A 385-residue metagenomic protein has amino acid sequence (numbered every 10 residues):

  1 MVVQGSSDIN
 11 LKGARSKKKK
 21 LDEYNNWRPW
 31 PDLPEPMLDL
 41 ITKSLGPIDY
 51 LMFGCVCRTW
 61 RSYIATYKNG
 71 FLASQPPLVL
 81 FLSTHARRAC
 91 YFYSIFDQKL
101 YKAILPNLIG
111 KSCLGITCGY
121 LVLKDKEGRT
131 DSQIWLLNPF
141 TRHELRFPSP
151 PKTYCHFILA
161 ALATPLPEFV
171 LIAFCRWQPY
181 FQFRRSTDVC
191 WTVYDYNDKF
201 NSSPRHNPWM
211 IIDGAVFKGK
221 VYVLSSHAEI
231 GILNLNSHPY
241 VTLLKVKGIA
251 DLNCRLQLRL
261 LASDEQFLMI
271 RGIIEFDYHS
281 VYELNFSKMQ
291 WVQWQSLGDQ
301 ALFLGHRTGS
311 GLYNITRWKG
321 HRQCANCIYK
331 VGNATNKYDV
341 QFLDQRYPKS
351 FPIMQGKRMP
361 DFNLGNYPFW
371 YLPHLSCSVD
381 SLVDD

Functional and structural regions predicted by a protein language model:
M1-L33, L40, D384-D385: CRL adaptor-proximal regions
W27-L33, P77-F81, G119-L123, W370 (+2 more regions): Tryptophan-centric aromatic hotspots in well-structured domains and transmembrane helices
E35, Y50-N69: Short helix-loop-helix/strand-helix junction enriched in hydrophobic and basic residues
A65-R88, N107-G119, L123-K124: Beta-strand-rich domains and repeat architectures in extracellular enzymes and scaffolds, especially beta-propellers
Y67-L72, C113-T117, Y154-E168, M210-F217 (+3 more regions): Structural signature of eukaryotic scaffold interfaces centered on beta-propeller domains
Y93-I95, Q182-V189, D277-M289, V340-R346: Beta-propeller blade signature
K102-H279: A sequence/structural signal of beta-propeller blade repeats
C155, E283, K288-S378: A surface-exposed beta-alpha-beta supersecondary segment
